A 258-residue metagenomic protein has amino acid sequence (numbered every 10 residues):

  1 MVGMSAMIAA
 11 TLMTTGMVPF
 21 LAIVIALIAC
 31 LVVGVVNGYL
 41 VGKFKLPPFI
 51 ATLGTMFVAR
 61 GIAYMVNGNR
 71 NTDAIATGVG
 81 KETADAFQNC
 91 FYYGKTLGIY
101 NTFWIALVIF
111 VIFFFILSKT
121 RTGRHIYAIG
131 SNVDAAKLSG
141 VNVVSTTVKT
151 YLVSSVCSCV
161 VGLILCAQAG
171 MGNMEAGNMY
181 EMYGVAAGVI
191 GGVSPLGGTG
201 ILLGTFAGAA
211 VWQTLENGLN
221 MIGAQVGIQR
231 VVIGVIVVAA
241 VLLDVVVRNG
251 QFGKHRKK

Functional and structural regions predicted by a protein language model:
M1-Y39: Membrane-embedded helix boundary and interhelical linker motif in transport proteins
G3-M4, F20-I28, I50, F103-V108 (+4 more regions): Hydrophobic alpha-helical transmembrane segments
L27, M56-I62, I105-I116, Y151-G162 (+3 more regions): Hydrophobic core segments of alpha-helical transmembrane domains in multi-pass membrane transport and ion-translocation
F44, P48-H125, T146-K149, A169-G177 (+2 more regions): Transmembrane helix-bundle core of multi-pass membrane transporters and related energy-transducing complexes
I50, N142-C166: Transmembrane alpha-helices
T122-T147: Short cytoplasmic-facing helical segments at TM-TM junctions of multi-pass membrane proteins
L138-S145, L215, L219-K258: Cytosolic-side transmembrane-helix boundaries in multi-pass membrane proteins
S158, Q168-G234: Transmembrane alpha-helical segments in multi-pass inner-membrane proteins
